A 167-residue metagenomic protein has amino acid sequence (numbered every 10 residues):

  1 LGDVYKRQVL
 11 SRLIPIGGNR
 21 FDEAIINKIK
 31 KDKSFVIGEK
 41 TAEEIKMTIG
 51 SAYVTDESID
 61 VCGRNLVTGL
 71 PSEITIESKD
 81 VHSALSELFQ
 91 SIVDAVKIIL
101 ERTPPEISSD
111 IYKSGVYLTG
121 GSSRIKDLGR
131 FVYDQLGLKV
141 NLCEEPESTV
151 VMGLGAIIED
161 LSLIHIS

Functional and structural regions predicted by a protein language model:
L1-Y5, I166: Short, small-residue-biased leader/transition segments that mark boundaries at the very start of proteins
R7-V9, S109-S114, L136-K139: Short, surface-exposed connector motifs at secondary-structure boundaries
R7-V93, I111: Phosphate-binding glycine-rich/basic clefts of nucleotide- and phosphate-handling proteins, predominantly
I25, V96, L118, L154: Residue-level signature of catalytic and energy-coupling elements of molecular machines, predominantly ATP/GTP-dependent
G38, A156-S167: Acidic, glycine/GT-rich loop-and beta-edge segments that sit at the periphery of enzyme/chaperone cores
G50, V54, S108-V132: Glycine-rich phosphate-binding loops at beta-strand->alpha-helix junctions
A84-I111, I157-D160: Phosphate/ATP-binding catalytic cores across multiple sugar-kinase/actin-like superfamilies, primarily ASKHA
R130-G155: Conserved phosphate-binding/catalytic loops in two-lobed NTP-binding clefts
